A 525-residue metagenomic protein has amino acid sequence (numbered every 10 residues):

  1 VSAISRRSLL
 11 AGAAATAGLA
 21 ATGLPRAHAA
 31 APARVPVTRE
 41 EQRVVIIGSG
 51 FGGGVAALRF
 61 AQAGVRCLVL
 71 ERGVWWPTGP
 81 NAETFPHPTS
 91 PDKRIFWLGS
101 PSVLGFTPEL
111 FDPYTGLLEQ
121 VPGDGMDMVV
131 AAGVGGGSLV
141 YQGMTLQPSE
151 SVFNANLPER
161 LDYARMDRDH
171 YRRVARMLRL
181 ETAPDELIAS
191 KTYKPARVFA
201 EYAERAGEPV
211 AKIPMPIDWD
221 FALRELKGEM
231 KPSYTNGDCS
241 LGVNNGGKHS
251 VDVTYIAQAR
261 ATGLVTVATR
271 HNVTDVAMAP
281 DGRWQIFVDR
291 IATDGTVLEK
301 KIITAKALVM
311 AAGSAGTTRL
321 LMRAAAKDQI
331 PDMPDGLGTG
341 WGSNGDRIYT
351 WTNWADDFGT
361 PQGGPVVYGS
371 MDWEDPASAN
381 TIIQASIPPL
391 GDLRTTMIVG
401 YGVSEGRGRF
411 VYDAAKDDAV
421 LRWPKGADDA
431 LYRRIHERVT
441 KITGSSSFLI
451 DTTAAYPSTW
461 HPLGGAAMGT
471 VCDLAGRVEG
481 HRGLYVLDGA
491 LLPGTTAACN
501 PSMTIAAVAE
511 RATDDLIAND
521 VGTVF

Functional and structural regions predicted by a protein language model:
V1-T16: N-terminal secretory signal peptides and thylakoid transit peptides that target proteins across membranes
V44-L68: N-terminal Rossmann-like FAD-binding beta1-loop-alpha1 element of flavoenzymes
Q62, R66, G73-H87, V276 (+4 more regions): Glycine-rich loop(s) and the adjacent beta-strand/alpha-helix scaffold that form part
T89-A183, T396-Y401: Redox-cofactor-proximal catalytic regions of oxidoreductases
D112-V130, G137, Y141, R160 (+5 more regions): FAD cofactor-binding and catalytic pocket of flavoenzymes
E159-R270, Y456-P462: Conserved redox-cofactor binding core of oxidoreductases
T269-G282: A conserved short coil-to-beta-strand element within the FAD-binding core of flavoproteins
A419-W423, A427-F525: C-terminal lid/capping helical subdomain adjacent to the catalytic/cofactor pocket in oxidative enzymes
